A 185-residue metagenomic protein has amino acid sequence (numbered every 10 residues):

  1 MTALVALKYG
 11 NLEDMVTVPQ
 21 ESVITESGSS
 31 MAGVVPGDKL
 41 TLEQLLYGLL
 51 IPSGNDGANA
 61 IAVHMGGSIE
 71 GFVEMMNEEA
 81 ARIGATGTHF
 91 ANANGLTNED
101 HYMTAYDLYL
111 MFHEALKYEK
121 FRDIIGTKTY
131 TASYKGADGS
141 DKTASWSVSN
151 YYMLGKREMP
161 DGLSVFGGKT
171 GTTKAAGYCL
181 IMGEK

Functional and structural regions predicted by a protein language model:
M1-Y106, L110, A115-E119: Active-site-adjacent loops and short helices of periplasmic peptidoglycan-processing enzymes
G67-K185: Penicillin-recognizing serine hydrolase domain
